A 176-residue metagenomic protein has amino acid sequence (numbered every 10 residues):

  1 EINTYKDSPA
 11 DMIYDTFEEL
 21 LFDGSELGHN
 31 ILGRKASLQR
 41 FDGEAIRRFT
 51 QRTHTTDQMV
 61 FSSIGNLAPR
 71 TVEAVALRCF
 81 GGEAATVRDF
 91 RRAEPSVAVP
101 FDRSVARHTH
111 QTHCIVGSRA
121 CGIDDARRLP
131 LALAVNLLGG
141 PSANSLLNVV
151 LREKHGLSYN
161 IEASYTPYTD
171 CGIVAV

Functional and structural regions predicted by a protein language model:
E1-R88, E94, S104, T109 (+4 more regions): Charge-rich, well-structured scaffold segments of protease-associated domains
F101: Flexible, small-/acidic-enriched active-site or ligand-binding loops
V116: A domain-level signal for the structural core that forms small-molecule/cofactor-binding pockets and catalytic centers
S142: Conserved phosphate-interacting/catalytic interface
N148: Phosphate-proximal small/polar/acidic motifs at interfaces that engage nucleotide phosphates, polyphosphates
